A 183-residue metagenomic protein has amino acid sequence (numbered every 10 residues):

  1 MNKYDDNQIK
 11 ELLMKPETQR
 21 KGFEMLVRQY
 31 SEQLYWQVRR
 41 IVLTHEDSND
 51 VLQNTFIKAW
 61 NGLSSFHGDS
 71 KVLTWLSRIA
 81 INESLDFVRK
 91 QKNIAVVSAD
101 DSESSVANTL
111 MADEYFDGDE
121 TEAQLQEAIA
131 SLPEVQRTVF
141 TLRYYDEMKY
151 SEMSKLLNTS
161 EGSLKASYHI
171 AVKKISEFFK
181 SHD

Functional and structural regions predicted by a protein language model:
M1-Q33, R40, S181: N-terminal module of bacterial RNA polymerase sigma factors
N2-K3, A95-S98, Q124, E152-N158 (+1 more regions): C-terminal edge and immediately downstream basic/flexible tail or linker adjoining helix-turn-helix-like DNA-binding
N2-N7, I94-G118: Internal acidic/polar
V27, Y35, H45-G62: Conserved RNAP core-binding helix
L43, F56-K71, Q91: Sigma70-family region 2
D50-I57, S70-N82: Structural recognition of an alpha-helix C-terminal capping motif at a helix-to-coil junction
S65-H67, R78-S98, I170: Arg/Lys-rich amphipathic alpha helix in sigma70-family domain 2
V139-R143: A short pre-motif secondary-structure segment
